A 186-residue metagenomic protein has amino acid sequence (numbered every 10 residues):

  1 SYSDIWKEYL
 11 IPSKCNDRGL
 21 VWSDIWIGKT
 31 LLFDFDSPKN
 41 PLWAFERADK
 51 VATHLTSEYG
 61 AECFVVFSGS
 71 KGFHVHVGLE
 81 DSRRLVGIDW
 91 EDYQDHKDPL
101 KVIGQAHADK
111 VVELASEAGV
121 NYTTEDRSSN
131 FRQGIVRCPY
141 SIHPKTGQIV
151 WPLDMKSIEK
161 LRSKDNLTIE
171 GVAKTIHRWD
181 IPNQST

Functional and structural regions predicted by a protein language model:
S1-P41, V120-D126, T186: SsDNA-processing nucleotidyl-transfer enzymes
E8, K14, N40-E58, V77-T123 (+1 more regions): Helical (often loop-to-helix) elements that flank the catalytic cores of nucleotide-handling enzymes
W22-S23, C63-G69, D126-N130: Short beta-strand
T30-F33, E62-D92, I135-S141: Histidine-centered divalent-metal-coordination microenvironment in nucleic-acid enzymes
E117, R127-V150: Accessory, usually C-terminal, subdomains that scaffold auxiliary metal cofactors
S157-T186: C-terminal accessory extensions appended to soluble enzyme cores
